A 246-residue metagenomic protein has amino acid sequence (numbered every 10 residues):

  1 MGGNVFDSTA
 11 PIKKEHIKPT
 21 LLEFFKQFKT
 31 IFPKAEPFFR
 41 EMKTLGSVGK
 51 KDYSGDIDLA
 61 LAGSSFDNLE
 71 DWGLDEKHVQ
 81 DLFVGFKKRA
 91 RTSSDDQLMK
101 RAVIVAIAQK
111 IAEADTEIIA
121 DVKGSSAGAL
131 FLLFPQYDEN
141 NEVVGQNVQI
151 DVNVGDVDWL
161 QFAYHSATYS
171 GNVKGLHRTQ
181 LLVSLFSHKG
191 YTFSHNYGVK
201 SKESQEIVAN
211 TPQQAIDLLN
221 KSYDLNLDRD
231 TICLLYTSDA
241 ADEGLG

Functional and structural regions predicted by a protein language model:
M1-T44, R101: Helical scaffold of the NTase/Pol beta-like nucleotidyltransferase catalytic core
F25-D71: Active-site nucleotide-donor binding segment shared across nucleotidyl transfer reactions
F66-L82: Short, conserved charged micro-motifs
S93, L98-D156: Conserved catalytic core of two-metal-ion nucleotidyltransferases
I118, S204-N226, D230: Catalytic phosphate/metal-binding cores of nucleic-acid and nucleotide-processing enzymes, i.e., regions that mediate
V148, V157-Q161, F186: Internal, well-ordered alpha/beta segment that forms a basic, Gly-enriched binding/recognition surface
V152-D156, F162-H165, N172-Q180: Long, contiguous binding/interaction regions
Y236-A241: Conserved small/polar residues in nucleotide/adenosyl-binding loops
